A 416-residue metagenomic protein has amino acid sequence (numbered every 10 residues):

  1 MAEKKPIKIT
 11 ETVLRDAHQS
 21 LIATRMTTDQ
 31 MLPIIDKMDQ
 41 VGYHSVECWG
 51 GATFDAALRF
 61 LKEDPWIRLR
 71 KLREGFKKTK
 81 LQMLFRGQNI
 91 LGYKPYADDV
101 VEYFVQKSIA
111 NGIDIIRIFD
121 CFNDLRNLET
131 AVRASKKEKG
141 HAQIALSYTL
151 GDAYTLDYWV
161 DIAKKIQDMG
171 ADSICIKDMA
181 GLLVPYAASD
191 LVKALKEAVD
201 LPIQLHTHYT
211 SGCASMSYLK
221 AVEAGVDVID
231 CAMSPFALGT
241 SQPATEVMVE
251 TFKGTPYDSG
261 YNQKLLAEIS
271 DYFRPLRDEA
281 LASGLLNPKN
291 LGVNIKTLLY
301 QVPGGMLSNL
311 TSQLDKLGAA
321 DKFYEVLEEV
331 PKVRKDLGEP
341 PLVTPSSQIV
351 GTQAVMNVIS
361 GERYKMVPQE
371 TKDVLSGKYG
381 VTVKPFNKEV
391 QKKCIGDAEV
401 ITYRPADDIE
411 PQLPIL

Functional and structural regions predicted by a protein language model:
M1-I22, L72-E74: N-terminal amphipathic alpha-helix/helix-capping segment at the start of soluble metabolic enzymes
K4-I7, G42-H44, K77-L81, G112-I115 (+4 more regions): Short, well-ordered coil/turn segments that N-cap beta-strands
I9, A17, M38, I118 (+4 more regions): Conserved, mostly hydrophobic/aromatic
K37-A57, N287-T297, Q301-L416: Terminal or standalone catalytic/regulatory effector modules within metabolic enzymes and repeat proteins
G50-Q167, I174, G181-P185: Active-site beta->alpha loop and helix N-cap motifs at the rims of alpha/beta catalytic domains
I118-C121, D178, A224-S241: Glycine-rich phosphate-binding active-site loops on the catalytic face of alpha/beta enzymes
Y154-I166, S211-D227: Catalytic cores of alpha/beta
A237-S259: C-terminal helical cap(s) of enzyme catalytic domains, especially alpha/beta-barrels
